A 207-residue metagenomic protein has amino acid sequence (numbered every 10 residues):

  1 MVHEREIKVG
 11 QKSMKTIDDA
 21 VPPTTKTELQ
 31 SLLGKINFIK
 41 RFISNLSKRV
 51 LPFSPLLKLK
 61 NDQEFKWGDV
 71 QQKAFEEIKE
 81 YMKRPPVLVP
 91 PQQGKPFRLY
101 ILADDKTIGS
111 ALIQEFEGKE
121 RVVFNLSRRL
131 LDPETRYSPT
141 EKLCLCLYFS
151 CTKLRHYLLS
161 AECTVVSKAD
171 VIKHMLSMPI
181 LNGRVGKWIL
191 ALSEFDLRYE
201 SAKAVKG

Functional and structural regions predicted by a protein language model:
M1-K95, L145, S167-V171, A191-L197 (+2 more regions): C-terminal reverse transcriptase regions that engage the nucleic-acid substrate
V2-V9, F116-F124: Flexible glycine/proline-rich, aromatic-decorated loop/lid segments
E4, D62-D69, E134-E141, L176-G183: Alpha-helix capping and helix-loop boundary segments enriched in small/acidic/polar residues
E80-L88, L131-D132, K153-H156: Conserved helix-loop functional segments at active or binding sites
K95-D104: Two-metal-ion RNase H-like nuclease active-site motif
D105-Q114: Acidic, metal-ligating active-site segments
I113, Y148-A191, Y199-K203: RNase H catalytic domain
G118-L145, A169-K173: A short, polar/acidic, helix/strand-boundary loop motif
